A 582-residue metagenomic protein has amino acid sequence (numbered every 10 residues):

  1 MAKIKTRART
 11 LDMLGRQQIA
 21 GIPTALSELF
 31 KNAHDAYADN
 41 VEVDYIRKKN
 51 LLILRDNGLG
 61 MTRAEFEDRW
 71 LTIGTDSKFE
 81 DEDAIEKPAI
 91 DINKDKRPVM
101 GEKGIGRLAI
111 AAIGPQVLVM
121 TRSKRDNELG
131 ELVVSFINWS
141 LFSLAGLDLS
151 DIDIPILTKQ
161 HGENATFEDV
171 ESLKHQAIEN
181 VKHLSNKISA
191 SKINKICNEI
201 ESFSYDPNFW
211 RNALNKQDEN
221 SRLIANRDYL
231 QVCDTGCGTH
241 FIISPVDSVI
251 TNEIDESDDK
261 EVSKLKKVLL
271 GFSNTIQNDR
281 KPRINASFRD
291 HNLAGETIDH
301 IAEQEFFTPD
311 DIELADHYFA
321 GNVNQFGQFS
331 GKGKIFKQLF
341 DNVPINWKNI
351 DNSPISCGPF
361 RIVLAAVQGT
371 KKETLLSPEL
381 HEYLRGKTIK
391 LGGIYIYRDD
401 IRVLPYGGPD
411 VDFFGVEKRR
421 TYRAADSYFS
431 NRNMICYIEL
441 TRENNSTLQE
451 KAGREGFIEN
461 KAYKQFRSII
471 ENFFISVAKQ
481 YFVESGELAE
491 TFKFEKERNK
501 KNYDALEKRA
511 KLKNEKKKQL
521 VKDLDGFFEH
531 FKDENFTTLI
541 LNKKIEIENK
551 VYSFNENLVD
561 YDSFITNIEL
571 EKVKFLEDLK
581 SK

Functional and structural regions predicted by a protein language model:
M1, I250-T251, E261, G321 (+2 more regions): Charged regulatory segments coupled to nucleotide-binding catalytic modules in large multidomain enzymes
M1-P245, I250-T251, K582: GHKL (Bergerat-fold) ATPase N-terminal catalytic module, capturing the glycine-rich phosphate-binding loop and acidic
R9, G21-E28, M61, E65 (+6 more regions): Generic recognition of stable, solvent-exposed alpha-helical segments in well-folded globular domains
F30, E42, R107, N226-Q231 (+4 more regions): Generic recognition of flexible, low-complexity loop/linker segments
A33, Y37, G74-K78, G114-V117 (+5 more regions): Conserved NTP-handling cores and scaffolds of large molecular machines
D39-V41, P115, T235-T239, P282 (+3 more regions): Residues at beta-strand starts and edge strands
Q116-R125, R280-N292, I394-I396: Short polybasic amphipathic segments
Q160-G386: Glycine/threonine-rich ATP-lid/beta-loop region of ATP-binding domains
